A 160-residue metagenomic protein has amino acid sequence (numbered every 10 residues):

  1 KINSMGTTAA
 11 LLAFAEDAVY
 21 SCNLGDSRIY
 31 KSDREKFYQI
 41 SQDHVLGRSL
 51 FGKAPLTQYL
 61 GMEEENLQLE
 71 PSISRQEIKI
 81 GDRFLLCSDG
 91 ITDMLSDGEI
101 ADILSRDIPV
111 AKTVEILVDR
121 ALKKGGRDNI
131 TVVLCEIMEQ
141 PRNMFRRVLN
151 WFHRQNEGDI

Functional and structural regions predicted by a protein language model:
I2-C87, I91-I160: Conserved subregion of the PPM/PP2C metallophosphatase catalytic domain
